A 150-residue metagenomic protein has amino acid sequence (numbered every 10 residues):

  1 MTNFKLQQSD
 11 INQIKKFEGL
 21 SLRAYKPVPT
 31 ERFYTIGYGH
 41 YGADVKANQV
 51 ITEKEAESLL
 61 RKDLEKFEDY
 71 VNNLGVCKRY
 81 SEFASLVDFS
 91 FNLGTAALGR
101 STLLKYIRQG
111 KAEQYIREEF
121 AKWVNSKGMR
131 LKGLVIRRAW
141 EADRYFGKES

Functional and structural regions predicted by a protein language model:
M1-Y25, E31, H40-E68, N72-V76 (+1 more regions): Long, amphipathic alpha-helical surface segments
T35-G37, S85-S90, Y115-E119: Structural recognition of the beta-strand scaffold that forms the well-ordered cores of secreted hydrolase catalytic
Y80-N92, A96-S101: Mid-chain, well-packed structural core segment of small domains
